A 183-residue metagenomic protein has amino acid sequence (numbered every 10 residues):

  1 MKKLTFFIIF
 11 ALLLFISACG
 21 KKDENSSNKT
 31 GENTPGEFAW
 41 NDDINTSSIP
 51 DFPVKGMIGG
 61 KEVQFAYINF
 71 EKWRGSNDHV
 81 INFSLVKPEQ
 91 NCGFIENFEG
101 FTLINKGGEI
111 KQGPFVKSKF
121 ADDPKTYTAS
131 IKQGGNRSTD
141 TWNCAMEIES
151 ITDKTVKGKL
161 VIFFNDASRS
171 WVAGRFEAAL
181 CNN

Functional and structural regions predicted by a protein language model:
K2-I9: Sec-dependent signal peptide recognition, specifically the positively charged N-region followed immediately by
F15-A18: C-terminal motif of bacterial Sec signal peptides marking the signal peptidase cleavage site
G20-D42: Short, low-complexity, disordered segments immediately C-terminal to signal peptides in bacterial exported proteins
W40-F83: Post-signal-peptide N-terminal segment of Sec-exported extracytoplasmic proteins
N41, D51-V54, K125-T126, Q133-G134 (+3 more regions): Low-complexity, acidic/polar, glycine-enriched regions of mature
E62, N69, K87, T152 (+1 more regions): A mature extracytoplasmic/lumenal domain signature
I68-S150: Surface-exposed helix/loop patches within compact recognition domains
E147-N183: C-terminal or internal capping secondary-structure element at the end of a domain, subdomain, or sheet
